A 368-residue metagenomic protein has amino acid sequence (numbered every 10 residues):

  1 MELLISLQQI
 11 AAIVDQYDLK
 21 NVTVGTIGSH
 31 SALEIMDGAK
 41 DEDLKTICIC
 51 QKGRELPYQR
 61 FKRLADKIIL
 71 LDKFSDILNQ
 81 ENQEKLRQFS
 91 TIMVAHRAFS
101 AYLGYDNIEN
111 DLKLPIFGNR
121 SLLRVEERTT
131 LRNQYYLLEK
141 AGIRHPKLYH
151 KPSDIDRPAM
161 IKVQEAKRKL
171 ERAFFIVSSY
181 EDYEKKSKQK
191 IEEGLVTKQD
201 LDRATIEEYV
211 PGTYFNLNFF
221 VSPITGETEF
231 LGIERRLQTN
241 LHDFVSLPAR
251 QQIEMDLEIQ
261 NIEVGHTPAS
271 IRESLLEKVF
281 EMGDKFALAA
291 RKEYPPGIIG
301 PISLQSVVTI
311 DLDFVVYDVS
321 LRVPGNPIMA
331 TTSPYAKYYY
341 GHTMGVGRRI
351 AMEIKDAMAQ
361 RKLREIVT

Functional and structural regions predicted by a protein language model:
M1-I13: Positively charged, low-complexity intrinsically disordered leader regions
A11-C48: A short, flexible N-terminal coil/short beta segment enriched in small residues
A32-D37, L56-P57, K169: Short N-terminal binding/cap micro-motifs at the start of the first secondary-structure element
C50, D76, R124-F215, F220-G232 (+1 more regions): Active-site nucleotide/adenylate-binding loops and adjacent lid/helix of ATP-dependent enzymes
Q51-A159, A166-R168: Conserved N-proximal alpha/beta basic substrate-recognition cap immediately N-terminal to, or forming the N-lobe
P158-K162, N218-F219, S306, L312-G325: A short beta-strand motif that forms the metal-chelation/ATP-contact edge of phosphoryl-transfer active sites
E207, N218, Y294-D311: A short glycine-rich, hydrophobically flanked beta-strand micro-motif that places a catalytic Asp/Glu for divalent metal
F219-A290, S320-A351: ATP-dependent carboxylate/phosphate-activation module, predominantly the ATP-grasp catalytic core and closely related
